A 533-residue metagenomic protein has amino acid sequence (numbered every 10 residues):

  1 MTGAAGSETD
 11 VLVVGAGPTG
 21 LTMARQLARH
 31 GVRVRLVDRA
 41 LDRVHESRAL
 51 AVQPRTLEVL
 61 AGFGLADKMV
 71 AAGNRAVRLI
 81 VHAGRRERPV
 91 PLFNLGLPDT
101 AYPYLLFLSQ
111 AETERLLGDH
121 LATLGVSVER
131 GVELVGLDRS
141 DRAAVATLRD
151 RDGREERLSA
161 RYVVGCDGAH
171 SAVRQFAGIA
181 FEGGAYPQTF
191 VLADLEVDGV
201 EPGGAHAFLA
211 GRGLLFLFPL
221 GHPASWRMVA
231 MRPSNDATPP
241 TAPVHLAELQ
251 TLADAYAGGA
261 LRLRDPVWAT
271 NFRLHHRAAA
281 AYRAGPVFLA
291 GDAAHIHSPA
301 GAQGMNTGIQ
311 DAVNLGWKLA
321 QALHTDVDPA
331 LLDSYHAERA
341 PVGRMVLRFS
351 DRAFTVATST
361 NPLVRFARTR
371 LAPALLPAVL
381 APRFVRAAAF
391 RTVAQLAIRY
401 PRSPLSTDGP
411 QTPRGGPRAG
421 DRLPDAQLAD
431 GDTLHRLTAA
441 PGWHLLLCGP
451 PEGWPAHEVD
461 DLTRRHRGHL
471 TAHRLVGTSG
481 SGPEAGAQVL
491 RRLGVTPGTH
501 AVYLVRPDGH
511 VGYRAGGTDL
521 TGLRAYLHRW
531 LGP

Functional and structural regions predicted by a protein language model:
M1-D10, V14, R29-H30, G84-R86 (+5 more regions): Helical substrate-recognition/capping region of FAD-dependent monooxygenase/halogenase enzymes
S7-T9, D152-Y162: Core beta-strand elements of the Rossmann-like FAD/NAD(P) dinucleotide-binding domain in flavoenzyme oxidoreductases
G20-L21: N-terminal Rossmann-fold NAD(P) dinucleotide-binding loop
A28-R48: Glycine-rich FAD pyrophosphate-binding loop
H45-A122: Active-site-adjacent segment of FAD-dependent monooxygenases/related oxidoreductases
D119, Y162, C166-L274: Conserved FAD-binding catalytic core of PHBH/FMO-like flavoproteins
R130-A144: A conserved short coil-to-beta-strand element within the FAD-binding core of flavoproteins
T241-Q303, T307, V327, V342 (+2 more regions): FAD/FMN-dependent oxidoreductases across multiple families
